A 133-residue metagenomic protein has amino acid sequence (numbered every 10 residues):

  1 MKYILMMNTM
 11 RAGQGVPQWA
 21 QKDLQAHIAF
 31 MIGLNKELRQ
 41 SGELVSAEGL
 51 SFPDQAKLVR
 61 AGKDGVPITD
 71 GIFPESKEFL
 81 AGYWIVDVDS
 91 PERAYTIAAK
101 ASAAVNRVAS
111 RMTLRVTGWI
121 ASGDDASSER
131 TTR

Functional and structural regions predicted by a protein language model:
M1-R133: Conserved, structured core segments of small domains
